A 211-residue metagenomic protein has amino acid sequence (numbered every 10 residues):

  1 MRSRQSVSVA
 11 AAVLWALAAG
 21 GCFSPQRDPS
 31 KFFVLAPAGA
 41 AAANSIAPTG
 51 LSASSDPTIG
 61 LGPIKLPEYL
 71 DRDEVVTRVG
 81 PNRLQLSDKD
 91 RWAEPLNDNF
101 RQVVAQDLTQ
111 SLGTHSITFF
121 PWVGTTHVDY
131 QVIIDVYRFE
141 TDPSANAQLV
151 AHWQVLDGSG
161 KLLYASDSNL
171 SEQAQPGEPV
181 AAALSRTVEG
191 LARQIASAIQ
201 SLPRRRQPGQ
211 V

Functional and structural regions predicted by a protein language model:
M1-C22: Sec-dependent bacterial lipoprotein signal peptides
C22-N97, R204-V211: A structural "domain/chain start" motif
F23-A43, S111-S159, A174: Surface-exposed short loop/turn segments
S55-G60, D71-D73, G80-N82, D88 (+4 more regions): Envelope-exposed proteins and targeting segments
R83-R91, S159-S197: Short secondary-structure boundary motifs at beta->alpha junctions and helix caps
R101: Active-site rim beta-loop-alpha module in soluble metabolic enzymes
L112-T118, S197-V211: Surface-exposed helix-capping loop/turn segments at secondary-structure junctions
